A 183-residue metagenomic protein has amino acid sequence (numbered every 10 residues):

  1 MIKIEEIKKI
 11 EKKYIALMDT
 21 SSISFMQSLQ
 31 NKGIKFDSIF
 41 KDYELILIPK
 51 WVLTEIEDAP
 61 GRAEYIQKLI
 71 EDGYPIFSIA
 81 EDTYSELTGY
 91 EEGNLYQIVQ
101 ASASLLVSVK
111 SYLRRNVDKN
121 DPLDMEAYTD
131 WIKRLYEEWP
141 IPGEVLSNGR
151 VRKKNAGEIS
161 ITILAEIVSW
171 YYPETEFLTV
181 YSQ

Functional and structural regions predicted by a protein language model:
I2-E176: Active-site-proximal, substrate-binding regions of enzyme catalytic domains and RNA-binding/basic surfaces
F177-S182: Short glycine-rich phosphate-binding loop at a beta-alpha junction
